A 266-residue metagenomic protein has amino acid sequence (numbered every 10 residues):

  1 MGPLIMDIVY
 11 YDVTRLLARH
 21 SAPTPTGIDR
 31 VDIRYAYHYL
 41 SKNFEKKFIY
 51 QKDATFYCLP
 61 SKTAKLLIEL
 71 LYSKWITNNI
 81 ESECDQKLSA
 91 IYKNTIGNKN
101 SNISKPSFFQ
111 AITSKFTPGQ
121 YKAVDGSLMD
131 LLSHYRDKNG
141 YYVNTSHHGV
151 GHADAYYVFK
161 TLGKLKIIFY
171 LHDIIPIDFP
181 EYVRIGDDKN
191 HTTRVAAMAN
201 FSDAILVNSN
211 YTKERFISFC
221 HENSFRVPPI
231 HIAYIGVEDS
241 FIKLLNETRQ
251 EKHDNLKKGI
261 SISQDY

Functional and structural regions predicted by a protein language model:
M1-Y266: Carbohydrate transferase catalytic cores enriched for Leloir-type hexosyltransferases
